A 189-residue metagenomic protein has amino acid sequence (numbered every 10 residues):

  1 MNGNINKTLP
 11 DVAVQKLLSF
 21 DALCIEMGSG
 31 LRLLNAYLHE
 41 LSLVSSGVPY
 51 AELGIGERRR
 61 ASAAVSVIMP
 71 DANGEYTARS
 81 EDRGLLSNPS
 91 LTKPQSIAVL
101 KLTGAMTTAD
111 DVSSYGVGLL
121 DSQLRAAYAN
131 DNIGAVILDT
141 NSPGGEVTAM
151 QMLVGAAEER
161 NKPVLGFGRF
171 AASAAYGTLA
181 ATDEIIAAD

Functional and structural regions predicted by a protein language model:
M1-A188: N-terminal organellar transit peptides
